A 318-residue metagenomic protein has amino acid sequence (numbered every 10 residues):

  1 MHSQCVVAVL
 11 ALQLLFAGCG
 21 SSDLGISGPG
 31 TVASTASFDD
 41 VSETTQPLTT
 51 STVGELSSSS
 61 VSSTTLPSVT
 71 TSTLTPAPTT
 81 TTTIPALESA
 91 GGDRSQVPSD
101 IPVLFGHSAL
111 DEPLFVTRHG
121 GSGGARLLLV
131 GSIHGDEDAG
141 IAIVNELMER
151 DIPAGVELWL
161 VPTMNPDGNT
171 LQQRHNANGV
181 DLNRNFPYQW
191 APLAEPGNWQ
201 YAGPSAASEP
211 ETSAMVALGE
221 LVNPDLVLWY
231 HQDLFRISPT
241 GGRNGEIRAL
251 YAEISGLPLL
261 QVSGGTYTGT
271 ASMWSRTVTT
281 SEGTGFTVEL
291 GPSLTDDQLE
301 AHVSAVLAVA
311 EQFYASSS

Functional and structural regions predicted by a protein language model:
M1-V6: Bacterial N-terminal signal peptides that target proteins for export
V7-A17: Bacterial N-terminal signal peptides
C19-D23: Bacterial signal peptide processing site
G25, I84-F115: Short glycine- and acidic-rich boundary segments immediately preceding or forming the N-terminal edge of structured
T31-P85: Extracellular mucin-like PTS domains
A109, G124-L128, E137-V144, M148 (+2 more regions): Active-site/substrate-binding loop(s) of hydrolase catalytic cores
F115-G123: Short beta-strand-to-loop junctions in surface cap/lid or active-site-entrance loops
I237-P239, T266-S318: Active-site-adjacent mobile loop/cap segments within catalytic or ligand-binding domains
